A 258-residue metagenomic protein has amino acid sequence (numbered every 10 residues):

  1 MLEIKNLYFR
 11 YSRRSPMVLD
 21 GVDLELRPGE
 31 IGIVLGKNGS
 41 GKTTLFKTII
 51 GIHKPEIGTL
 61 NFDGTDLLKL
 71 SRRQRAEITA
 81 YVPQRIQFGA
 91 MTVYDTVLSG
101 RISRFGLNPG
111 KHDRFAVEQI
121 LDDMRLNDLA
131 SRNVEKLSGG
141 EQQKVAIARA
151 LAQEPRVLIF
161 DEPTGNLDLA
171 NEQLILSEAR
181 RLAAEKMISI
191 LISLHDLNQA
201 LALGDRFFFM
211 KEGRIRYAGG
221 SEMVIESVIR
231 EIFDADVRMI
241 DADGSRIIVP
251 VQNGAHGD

Functional and structural regions predicted by a protein language model:
M1-I4, Y8-G21, K69-S71: A short, flexible loop at the N-terminus of ABC-type nucleotide-binding domains that lies
L35-K37: The feature captures the beta-strand-to-loop junction immediately N-terminal to the Walker
I50: Helix-to-loop junction immediately C-terminal to a conserved catalytic motif
G58-D66: Conserved ABC transporter NBD signature motif
K111-L129: Conserved ABC ATPase "signature" region
N133-L137, E141: Conserved ABC ATPase signature
L158-E162: Catalytic Walker B motif of ABC-type/P-loop ATPase nucleotide-binding domains
